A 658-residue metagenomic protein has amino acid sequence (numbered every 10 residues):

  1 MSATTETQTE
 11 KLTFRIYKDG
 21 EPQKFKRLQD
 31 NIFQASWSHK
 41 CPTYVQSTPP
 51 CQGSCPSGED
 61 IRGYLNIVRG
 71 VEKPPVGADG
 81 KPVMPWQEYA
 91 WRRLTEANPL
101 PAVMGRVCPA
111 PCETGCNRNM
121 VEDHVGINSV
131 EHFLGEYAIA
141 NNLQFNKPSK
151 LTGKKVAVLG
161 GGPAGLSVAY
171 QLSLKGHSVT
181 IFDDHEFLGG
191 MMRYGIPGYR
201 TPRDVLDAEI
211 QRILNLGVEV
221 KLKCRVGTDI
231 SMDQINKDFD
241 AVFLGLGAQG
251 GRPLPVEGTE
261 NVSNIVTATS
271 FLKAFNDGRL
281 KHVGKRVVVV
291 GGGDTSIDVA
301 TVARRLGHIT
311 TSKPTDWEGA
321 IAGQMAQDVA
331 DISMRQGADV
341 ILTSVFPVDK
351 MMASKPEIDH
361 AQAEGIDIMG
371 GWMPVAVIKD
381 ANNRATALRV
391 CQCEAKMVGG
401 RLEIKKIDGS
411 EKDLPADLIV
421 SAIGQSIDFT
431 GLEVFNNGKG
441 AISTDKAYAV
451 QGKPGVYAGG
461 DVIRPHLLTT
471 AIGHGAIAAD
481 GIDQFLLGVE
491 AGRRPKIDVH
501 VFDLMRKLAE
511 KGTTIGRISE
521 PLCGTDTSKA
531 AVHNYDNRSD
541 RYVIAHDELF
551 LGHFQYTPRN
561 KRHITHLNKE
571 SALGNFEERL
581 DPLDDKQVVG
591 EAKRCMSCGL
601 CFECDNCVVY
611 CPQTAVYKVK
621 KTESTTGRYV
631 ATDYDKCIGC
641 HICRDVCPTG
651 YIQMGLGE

Functional and structural regions predicted by a protein language model:
M1-K155, R203, V242-N261, T269 (+10 more regions): Ferredoxin-type iron-sulfur electron-transfer modules and their immediate structural context
R27, E59-P82, W91-R93, M120 (+7 more regions): Beta1-alpha1 glycine-rich phosphate/pyrophosphate-binding loop at the start of Rossmann-like nucleotide-binding domains
E136-L143, K223-V226, T267-A274, V398-K406 (+1 more regions): Short gly/ser/thr-rich secondary-structure transition/capping motifs
V158-F182, L222-S231, G250, S270-K355 (+5 more regions): Rossmann-like dinucleotide/flavin-binding elements
G217, F239, V262, G284-K285 (+5 more regions): Short, well-ordered alpha-helix to beta-strand connector turns
L222-N236, G371-N383, E394-A395: A conserved short coil-to-beta-strand element within the FAD-binding core of flavoproteins
P253-E257, G399-K406, T430-F435: Glycine/threonine-rich flexible loop motifs
T386-E403: Active-site rim loops that border cofactor/substrate pockets in soluble metabolic enzymes
